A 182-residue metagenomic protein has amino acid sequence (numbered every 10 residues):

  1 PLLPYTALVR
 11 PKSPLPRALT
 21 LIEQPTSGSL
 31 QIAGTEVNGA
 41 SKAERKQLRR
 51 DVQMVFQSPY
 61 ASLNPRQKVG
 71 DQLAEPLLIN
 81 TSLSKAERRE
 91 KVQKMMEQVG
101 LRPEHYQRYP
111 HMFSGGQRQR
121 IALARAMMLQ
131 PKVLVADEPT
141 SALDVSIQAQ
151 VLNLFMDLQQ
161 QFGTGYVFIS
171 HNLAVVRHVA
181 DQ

Functional and structural regions predicted by a protein language model:
T20: Helix-to-loop junction immediately C-terminal to a conserved catalytic motif
Q24, V37-Q53, D71, I79 (+1 more regions): ABC ATPase NBD coupling module
T26-E36: ABC nucleotide-binding domain "signature motif"
E36, A86-E104: Conserved ABC ATPase "signature" region
L73, L123, V151: Hydrophobic anchor residue at the start of the ABC signature
Y109-F113, Q117: Conserved ABC ATPase signature
M128-K132: A short, proline-enriched helix->beta-strand linker immediately N-terminal to the Walker B motif in ABC-type P-loop
